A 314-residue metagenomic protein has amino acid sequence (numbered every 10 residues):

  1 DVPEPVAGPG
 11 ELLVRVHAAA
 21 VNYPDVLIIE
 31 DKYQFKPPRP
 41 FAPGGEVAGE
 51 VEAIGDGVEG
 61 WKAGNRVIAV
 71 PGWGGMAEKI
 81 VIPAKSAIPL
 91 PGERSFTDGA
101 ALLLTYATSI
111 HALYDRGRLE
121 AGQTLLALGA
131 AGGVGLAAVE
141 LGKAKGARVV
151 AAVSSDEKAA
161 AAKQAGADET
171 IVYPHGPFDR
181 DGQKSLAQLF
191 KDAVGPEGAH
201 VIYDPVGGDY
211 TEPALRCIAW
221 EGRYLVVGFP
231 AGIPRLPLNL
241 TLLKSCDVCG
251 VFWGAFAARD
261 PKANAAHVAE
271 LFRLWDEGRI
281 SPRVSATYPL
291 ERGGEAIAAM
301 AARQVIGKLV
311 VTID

Functional and structural regions predicted by a protein language model:
P3-V21, K32-G74: Glycine-rich beta-strand-centered segment in the early N-terminal region that forms part of a ligand/cofactor-binding
R15, L27, G60, R66-G129 (+1 more regions): NAD(P)H dinucleotide-binding glycine-rich loop of Rossmann-like/cofactor-binding domains, especially the beta1-alpha1
R66, T124, R148, G222-R223 (+1 more regions): Short glycine-centered segments of the SAM/dcSAM-binding site in methyltransferase folds
A100-G176: Mid-domain Rossmann-like dinucleotide-binding core that forms the NAD(H)/NADP(H) cofactor-binding site
A130, V206, F229: NAD(P)H cofactor-binding loop motif with strongest signal on the N-terminal glycine-rich segment
K143-Y210, A263-A266: Adenosine-nucleotide cofactor-binding segment
V153, A162, D209-I280, V305 (+1 more regions): Glycine-rich phosphate-binding loop and adjacent beta-alpha segment of Rossmann(oid) nucleotide-cofactor-binding
